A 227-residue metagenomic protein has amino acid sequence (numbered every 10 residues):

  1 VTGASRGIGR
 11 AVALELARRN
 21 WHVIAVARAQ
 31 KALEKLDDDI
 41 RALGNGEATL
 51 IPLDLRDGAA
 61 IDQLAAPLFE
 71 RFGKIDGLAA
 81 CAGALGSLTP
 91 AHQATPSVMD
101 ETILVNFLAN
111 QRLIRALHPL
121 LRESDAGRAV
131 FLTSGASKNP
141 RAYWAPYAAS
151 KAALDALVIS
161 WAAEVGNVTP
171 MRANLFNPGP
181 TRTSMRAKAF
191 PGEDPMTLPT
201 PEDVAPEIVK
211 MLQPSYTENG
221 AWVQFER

Functional and structural regions predicted by a protein language model:
S5-R6: Conserved glycine-rich cofactor-binding loop
R19-K35: Conserved glycine-rich Rossmann-like NAD(P)H-binding loop of the short-chain dehydrogenase/reductase
K31, P52-Q63, P96: The beta1-alpha1 cofactor-binding region of Rossmann-like NAD(H)/NADP(H)-dependent oxidoreductases
D62, L85-D100, Y143: Conserved mid-core segment of classical short-chain dehydrogenase/reductases
A66, E70, V105-D125, A163: Amphipathic alpha-helical dimer-interface segment in Rossmann-like NAD(P)H-dependent oxidoreductases
A84, R122, A126-N167, P180: Catalytic loop of short-chain dehydrogenase/reductase
H92-Q111, V130, L154: Catalytic Tyr-X3-Lys loop
M171, L175-F176, T183, P191-R227: C-terminal helical subdomain
